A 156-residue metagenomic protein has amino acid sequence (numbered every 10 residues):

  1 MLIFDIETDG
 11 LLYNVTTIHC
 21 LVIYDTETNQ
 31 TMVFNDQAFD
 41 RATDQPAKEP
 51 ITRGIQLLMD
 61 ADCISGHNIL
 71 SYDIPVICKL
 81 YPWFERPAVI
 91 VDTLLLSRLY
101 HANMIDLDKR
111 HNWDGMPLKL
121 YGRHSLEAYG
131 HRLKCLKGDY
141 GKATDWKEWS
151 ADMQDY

Functional and structural regions predicted by a protein language model:
M1-L2, D62-I64: Generic beta-sheet signal
M1-V22: Entry/capping segment at the start of metal-dependent catalytic domains with acidic active-site entry clusters
L12, I23, N29-I51, C63-Y156: Active-site-proximal helix-loop-helix substrate-binding element of RNase H-like nuclease domains
G54-I55: Glycine/small-residue-rich interface belts in oligomeric ring/scaffold proteins and their assembly partners
L58-M59: A short, aliphatic-rich alpha-helical micro-motif
